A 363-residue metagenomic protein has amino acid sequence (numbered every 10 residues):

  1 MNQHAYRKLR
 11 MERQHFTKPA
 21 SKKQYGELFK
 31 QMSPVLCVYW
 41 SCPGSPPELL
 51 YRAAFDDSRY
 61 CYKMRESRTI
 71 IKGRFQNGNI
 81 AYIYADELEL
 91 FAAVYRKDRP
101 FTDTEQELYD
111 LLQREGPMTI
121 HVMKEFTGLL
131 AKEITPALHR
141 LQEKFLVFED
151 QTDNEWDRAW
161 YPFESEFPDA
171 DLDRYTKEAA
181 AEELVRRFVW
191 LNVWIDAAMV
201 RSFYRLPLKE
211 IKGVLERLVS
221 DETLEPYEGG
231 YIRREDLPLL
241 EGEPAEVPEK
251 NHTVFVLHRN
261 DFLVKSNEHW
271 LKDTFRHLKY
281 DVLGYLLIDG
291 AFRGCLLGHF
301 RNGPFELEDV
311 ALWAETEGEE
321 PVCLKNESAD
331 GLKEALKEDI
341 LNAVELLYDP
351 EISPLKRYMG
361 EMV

Functional and structural regions predicted by a protein language model:
M1-P248, R293-V363: Long, low-complexity intrinsically disordered regions
E225-V282: Non-catalytic regulatory appendages
V282-G294: Conserved beta-hairpin
